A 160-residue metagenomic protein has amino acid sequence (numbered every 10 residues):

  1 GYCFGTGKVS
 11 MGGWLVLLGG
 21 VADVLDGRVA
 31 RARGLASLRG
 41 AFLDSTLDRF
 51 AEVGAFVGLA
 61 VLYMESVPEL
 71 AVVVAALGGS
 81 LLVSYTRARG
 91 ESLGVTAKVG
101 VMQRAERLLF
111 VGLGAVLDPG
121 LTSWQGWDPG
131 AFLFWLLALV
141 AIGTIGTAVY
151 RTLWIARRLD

Functional and structural regions predicted by a protein language model:
G1-G13, G20, A55-D160: Hydrophobic alpha-helical transmembrane segments
G19-L25: Glycine/small-residue-rich loop that forms an oxyanion/phosphate-binding "nest" at active or ligand-binding sites
D23, D44, S80: Conserved G/P- and acidic residue-centered "switch" motifs that form tight phosphate/ATP-binding loops in soluble
D26-A30, A51, A55, R87: Active-site-flanking alpha-helical
D26-D48, T96-M102: Juxtamembrane helix-capping/reentrant segments at transmembrane boundaries
S45-D48, E52, R107: Membrane-embedded alpha-helical bundles that form the substrate/pore pathway in multi-pass transport systems
